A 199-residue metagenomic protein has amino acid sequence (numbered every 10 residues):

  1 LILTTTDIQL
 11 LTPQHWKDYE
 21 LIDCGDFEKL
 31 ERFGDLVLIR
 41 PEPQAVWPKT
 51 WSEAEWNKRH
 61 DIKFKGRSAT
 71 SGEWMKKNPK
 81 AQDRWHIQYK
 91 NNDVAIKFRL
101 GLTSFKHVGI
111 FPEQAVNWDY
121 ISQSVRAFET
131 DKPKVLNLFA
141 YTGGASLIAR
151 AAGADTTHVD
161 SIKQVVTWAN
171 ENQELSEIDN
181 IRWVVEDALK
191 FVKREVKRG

Functional and structural regions predicted by a protein language model:
L1-I8, N91-D93, V125-D131: Short, basic, low-complexity termini and linkers enriched in Ser/Thr/Gly/Pro that act as targeting/leader peptides
I2-E20: Short, Gly/Pro- and small/polar-rich lid/capping loops
K17-E31, L38-P112, D119: Non-catalytic substrate-recognition/targeting regions of SAM-dependent transferases
P112-E129: Conserved alpha-helix/loop element of class I SAM-dependent methyltransferases that forms part of the SAM/SAH-binding
D131-Y141: Conserved class I S-adenosyl-L-methionine
T142-A154: Conserved SAM-binding loop of SAM-dependent methyltransferases across substrates and taxa, primarily the Class I
D155-D160: Conserved SAM-binding motif I beta-strand of class I
I162-G199: S-adenosyl-L-methionine
